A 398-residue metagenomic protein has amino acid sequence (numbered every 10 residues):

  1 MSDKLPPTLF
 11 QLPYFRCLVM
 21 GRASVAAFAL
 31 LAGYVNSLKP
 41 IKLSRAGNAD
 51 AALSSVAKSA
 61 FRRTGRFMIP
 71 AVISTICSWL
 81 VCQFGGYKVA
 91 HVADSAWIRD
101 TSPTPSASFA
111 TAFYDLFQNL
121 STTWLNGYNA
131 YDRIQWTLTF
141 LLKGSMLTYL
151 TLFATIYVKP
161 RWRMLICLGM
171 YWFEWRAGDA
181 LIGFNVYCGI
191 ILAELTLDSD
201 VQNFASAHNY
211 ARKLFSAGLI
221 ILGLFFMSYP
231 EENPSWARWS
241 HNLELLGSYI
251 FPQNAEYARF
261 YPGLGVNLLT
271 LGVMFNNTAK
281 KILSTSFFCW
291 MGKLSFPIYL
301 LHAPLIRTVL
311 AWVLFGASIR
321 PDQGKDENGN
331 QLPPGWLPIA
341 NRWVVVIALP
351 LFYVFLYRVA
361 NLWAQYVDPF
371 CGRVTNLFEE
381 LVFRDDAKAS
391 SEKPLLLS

Functional and structural regions predicted by a protein language model:
M1-L43, F67-A71, Y299-L300, P338 (+1 more regions): Functionally critical transmembrane alpha-helices in membrane proteins and complexes, commonly lining
S2-D3, N36-R62, D200-V201: Membrane-helix interface linkers and caps
P6, P13-R16, F67-L142: Membrane-interface helix-loop-helix regions
V25-K39, T137-F251, A258-K280, Y353-Q365: Specific transmembrane alpha-helix
K58-S74, L152: Alpha-helical transmembrane segments of multi-pass membrane proteins
F67-W97, S216-P230, L294-L310: Hydrophobic alpha-helical membrane-insertion segments
L219-P369, E392-L397: Alpha-helical transmembrane segments of multi-pass integral membrane proteins
L377-S398: Non-transmembrane, juxtamembrane loop and terminal tail segments of multi-pass eukaryotic membrane proteins
